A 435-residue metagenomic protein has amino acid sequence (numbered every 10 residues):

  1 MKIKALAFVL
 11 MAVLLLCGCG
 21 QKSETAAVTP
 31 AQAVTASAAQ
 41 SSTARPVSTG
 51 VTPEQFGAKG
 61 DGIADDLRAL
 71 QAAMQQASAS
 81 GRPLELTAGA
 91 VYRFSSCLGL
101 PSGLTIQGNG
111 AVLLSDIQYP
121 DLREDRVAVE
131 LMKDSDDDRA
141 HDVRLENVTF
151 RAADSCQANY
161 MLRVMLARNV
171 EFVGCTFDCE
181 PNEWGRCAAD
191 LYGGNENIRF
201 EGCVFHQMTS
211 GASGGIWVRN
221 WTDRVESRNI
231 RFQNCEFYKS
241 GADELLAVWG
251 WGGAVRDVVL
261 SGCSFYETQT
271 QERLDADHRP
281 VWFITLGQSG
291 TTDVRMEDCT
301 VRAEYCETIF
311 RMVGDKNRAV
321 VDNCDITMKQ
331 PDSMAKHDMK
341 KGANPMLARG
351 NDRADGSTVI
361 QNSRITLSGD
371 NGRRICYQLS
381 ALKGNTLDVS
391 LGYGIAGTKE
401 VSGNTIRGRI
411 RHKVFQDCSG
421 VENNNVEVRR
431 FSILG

Functional and structural regions predicted by a protein language model:
M1-A5, L10: Positively charged n-region of N-terminal signal peptides that target proteins for export
L15-G18: C-terminal motif of bacterial Sec signal peptides marking the signal peptidase cleavage site
G20-K22: Bacterial signal peptide processing site
E24-P46: N-terminal, intrinsically disordered, polar/charged segments of Gram-positive cell-envelope systems that serve as
P53-E85: Acidic Gly/Asp/Thr-rich repetitive segments characteristic of extracellular carbohydrate-active and adhesion proteins
L67, S80-D125, F150, S155: N-terminal extracellular ligand-recognition/capping segment immediately after the signal peptide
F94-C97, S115-P120, F150-M161, E180-A189 (+10 more regions): Short glycine/acidic-rich loop motifs that flank beta-strands on beta-rich extracellular proteins
L100-T105, V127-N147, L162-G174, D190-E201 (+7 more regions): Surface-exposed loop/turn motifs in large extracellular/passenger domains
